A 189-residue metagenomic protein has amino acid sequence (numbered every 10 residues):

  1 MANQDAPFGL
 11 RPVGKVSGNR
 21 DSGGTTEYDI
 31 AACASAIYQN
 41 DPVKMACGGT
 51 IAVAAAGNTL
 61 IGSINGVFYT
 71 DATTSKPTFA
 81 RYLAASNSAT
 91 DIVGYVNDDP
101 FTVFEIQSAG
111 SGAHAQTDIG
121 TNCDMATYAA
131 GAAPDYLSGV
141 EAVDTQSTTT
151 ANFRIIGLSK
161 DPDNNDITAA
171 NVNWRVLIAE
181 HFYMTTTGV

Functional and structural regions predicted by a protein language model:
M1-V189: Surface-exposed, low-hydrophobicity beta-strand/loop segments enriched in small/polar/acidic residues
